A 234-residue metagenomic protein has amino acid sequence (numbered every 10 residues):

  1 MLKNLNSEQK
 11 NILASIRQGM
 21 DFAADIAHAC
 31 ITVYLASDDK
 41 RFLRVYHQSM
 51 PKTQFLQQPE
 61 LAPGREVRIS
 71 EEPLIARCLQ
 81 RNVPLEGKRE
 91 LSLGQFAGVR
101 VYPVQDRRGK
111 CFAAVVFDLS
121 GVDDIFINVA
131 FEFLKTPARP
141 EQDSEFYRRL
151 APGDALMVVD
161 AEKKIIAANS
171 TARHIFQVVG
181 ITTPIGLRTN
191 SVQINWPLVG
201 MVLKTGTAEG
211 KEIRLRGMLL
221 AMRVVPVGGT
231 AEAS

Functional and structural regions predicted by a protein language model:
M1-A27, L119-D154, G228-S234: PAS-family sensory modules
M1-R81, R89-Q95, R100, Q105-R107 (+2 more regions): Non-catalytic regulatory/interaction regions at protein termini and inter-domain linkers
T32, P103, F112-A114, V158 (+1 more regions): Ordered hydrophobic segments in well-structured contexts
A36-S37, R41-S70, I127-A130, L134 (+1 more regions): PAS-family sensory domains
E66-P152: Long, mid-chain structured domain cores
G87-D106, V192-S234: PAS-family sensory/regulatory modules and their coupling/dimerization elements
